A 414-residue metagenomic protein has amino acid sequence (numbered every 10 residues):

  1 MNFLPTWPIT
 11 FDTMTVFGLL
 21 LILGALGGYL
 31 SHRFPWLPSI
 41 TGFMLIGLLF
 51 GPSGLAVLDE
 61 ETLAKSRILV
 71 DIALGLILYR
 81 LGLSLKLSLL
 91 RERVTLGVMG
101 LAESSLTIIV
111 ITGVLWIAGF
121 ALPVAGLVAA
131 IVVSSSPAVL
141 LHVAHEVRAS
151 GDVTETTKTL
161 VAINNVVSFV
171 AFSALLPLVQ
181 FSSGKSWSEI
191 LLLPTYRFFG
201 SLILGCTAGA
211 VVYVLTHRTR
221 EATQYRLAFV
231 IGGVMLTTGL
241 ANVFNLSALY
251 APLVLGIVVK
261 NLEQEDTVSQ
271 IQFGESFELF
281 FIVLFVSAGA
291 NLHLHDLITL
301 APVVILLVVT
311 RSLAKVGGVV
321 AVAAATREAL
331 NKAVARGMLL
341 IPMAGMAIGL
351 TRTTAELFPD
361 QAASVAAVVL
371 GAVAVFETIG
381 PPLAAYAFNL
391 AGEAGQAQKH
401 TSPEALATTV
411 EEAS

Functional and structural regions predicted by a protein language model:
F3, D12-G27, I68, K86-I117 (+6 more regions): Entry/N-cap segments of selected transmembrane alpha helices and their immediately preceding amphipathic helices
F3-T13, P35, L58-V70, G97 (+5 more regions): Interfacial loop-to-helix junctions that mark the boundaries of transmembrane helices in multi-pass membrane
D12-Y29, A162, V166-F169, S173-V283 (+3 more regions): Core mid-bundle transmembrane helix pairs that form the ion/substrate translocation pathway in diverse multi-pass
S31-P38, L49-T95, T216-Y225, G233-L307 (+1 more regions): Membrane-interface junctions of multi-pass transporters
A56, V110-W116, S168-V179, M235-A248 (+2 more regions): Hydrophobic alpha-helical transmembrane segments in multi-pass integral membrane proteins
L81, L106-T112, I131-F172, L313-V322 (+2 more regions): Short helical (or helix-break) motifs at transmembrane helix termini and adjacent helical loops in multi-pass membrane
L83-L96, A118-P123, V143-E155, L176-W187 (+5 more regions): Juxtamembrane helix-boundary/capping and inter-helix hinge elements in multi-pass membrane proteins
V212-E221, I257-E275, S312, V316-L340 (+1 more regions): Membrane-interfacial segments at transmembrane helix termini in multi-pass membrane proteins
